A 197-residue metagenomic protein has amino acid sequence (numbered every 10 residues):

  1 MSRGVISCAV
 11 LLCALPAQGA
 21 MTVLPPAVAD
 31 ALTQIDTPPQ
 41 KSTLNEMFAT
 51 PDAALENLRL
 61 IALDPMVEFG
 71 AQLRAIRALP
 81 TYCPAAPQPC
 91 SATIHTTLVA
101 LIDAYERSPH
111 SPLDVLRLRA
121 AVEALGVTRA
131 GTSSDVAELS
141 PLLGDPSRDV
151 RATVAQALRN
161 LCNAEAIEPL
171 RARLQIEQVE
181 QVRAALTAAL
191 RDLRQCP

Functional and structural regions predicted by a protein language model:
M1-I6: Bacterial N-terminal signal peptides that target proteins for export
S7-P16: Bacterial N-terminal signal peptides
M21-A31, P51-L63, A85-S108, A130-L143 (+2 more regions): Amphipathic alpha-helical scaffolding segments comprising HEAT/armadillo-like alpha-solenoid repeats
A29, K41-N45, I76, R119-V122 (+3 more regions): Hydrophobic core positions within HEAT/HEAT-like alpha-solenoid repeats
D36, M66-E68, L113-D114, P146-S147 (+1 more regions): Short inter-helical turns and helix N-cap capping residues of alpha-solenoid HEAT/ARM repeat scaffolds
P39-K41, F69-Q72, D114, L118 (+2 more regions): Residue-level detector of extended alpha-helical repeat arrays and alpha-solenoid scaffolds
A184-P197: Terminal, low-structured helical/coil segments at or just beyond the last alpha-helical repeat
